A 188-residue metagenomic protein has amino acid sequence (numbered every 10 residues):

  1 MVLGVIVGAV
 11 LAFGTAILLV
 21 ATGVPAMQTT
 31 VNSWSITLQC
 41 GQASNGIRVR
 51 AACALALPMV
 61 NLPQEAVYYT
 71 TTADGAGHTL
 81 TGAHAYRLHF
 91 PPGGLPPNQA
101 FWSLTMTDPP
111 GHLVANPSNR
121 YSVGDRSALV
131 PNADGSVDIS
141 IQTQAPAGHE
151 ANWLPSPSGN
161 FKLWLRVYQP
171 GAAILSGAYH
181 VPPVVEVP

Functional and structural regions predicted by a protein language model:
M1-P188: A compositional/structural signature for long, glycine/proline-rich flexible linkers and loops on extracytoplasmic
